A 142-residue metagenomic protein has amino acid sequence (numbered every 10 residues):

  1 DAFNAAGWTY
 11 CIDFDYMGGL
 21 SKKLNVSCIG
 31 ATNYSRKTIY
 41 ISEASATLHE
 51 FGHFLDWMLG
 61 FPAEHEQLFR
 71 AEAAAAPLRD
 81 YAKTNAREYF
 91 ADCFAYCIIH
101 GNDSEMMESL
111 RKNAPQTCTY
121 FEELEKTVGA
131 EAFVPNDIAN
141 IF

Functional and structural regions predicted by a protein language model:
D1-F142: Active-site-flanking segments in enzyme catalytic domains
